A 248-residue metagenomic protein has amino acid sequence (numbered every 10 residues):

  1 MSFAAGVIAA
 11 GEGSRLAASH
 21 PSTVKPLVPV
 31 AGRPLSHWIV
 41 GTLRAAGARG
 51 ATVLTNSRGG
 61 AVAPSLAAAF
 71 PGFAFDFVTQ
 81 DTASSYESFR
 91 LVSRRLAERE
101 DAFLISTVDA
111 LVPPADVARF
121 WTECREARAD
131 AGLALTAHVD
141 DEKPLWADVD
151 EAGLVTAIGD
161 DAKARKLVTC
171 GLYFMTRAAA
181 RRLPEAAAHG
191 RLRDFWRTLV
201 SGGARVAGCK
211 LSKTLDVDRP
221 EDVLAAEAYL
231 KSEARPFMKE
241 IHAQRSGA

Functional and structural regions predicted by a protein language model:
M1-P21, A204, S246-A248: N-terminal nucleotide-binding beta1-loop-alpha1 segment
M1-V7, R15, P29, R33-T107 (+2 more regions): Conserved N-terminal catalytic core of the sugar/cofactor nucleotidyltransferase
P21-L27: Short glycine-enriched, charge-decorated loop/helix-capping segments at active-site entrances that position
P29, D148, F174-T176: Short, well-ordered beta-strand micro-motif
A61, A110-P113, D216: A short, conserved beta-strand element in the Rossmann-like catalytic core that flanks the donor/metal-binding loop
A115-K143: Conserved donor-nucleotide/metal-binding helix-loop-beta segment in metal-dependent transferases, i.e., the alpha-helix
A118, R125, V139, L154-R245: Catalytic-core segments of class I nucleotidyltransferases/pyrophosphorylases that form NMP-activated intermediates
D148-L154: Short acidic-glycine loop/turn motifs at beta-strand connectors
